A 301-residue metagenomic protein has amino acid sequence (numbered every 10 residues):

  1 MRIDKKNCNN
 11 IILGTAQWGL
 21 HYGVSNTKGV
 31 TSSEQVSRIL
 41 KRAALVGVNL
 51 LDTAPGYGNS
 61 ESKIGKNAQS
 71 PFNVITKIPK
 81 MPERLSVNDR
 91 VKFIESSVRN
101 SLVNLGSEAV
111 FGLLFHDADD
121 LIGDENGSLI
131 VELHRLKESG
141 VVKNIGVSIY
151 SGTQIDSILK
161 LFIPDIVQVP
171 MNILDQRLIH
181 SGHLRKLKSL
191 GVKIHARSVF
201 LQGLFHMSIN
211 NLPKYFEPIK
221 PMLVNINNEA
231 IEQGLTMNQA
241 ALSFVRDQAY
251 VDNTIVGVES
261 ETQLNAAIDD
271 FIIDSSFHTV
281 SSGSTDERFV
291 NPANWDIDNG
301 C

Functional and structural regions predicted by a protein language model:
M1-N73: N-terminal binding-site loop/beta-alpha segment at the start of enzyme catalytic domains that lines or forms
I3-K5, I64-N73, L102-S107, I158-F162 (+1 more regions): Acidic (Asp/Glu)-rich catalytic clusters
H21-E34, K80-K92, I122: Active-site mouth loops of central-metabolism enzymes
K28-R42, D89-L105, Y150-S157: Short, acidic/polar
D52-S62, M81-L85, D120-D124, I173-I179: Acidic-and-aromatic substrate-binding clefts and catalytic sites of carbohydrate-active enzymes
S62-K77, V131-R135, S139: Alpha-helix-loop-beta-strand connector modules within alpha/beta enzyme cores
L102-L121: Active-site groove signature of glycoside hydrolases
A118-F289, N294, G300: Beta/alpha (TIM)-barrel catalytic core signal, keyed to glycine-rich beta->alpha loops juxtaposed to Asp/Glu that bind
